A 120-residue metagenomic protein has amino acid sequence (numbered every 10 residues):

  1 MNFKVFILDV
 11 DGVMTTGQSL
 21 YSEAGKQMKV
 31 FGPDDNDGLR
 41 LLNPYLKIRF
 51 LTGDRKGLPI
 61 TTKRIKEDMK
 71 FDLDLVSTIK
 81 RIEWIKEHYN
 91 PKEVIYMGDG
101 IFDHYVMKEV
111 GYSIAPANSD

Functional and structural regions predicted by a protein language model:
M1-K80: Alpha-helical substrate-recognition element adjacent to the catalytic core
N2, M69, N90-E93, E109: Short loop/turn motifs at secondary-structure junctions
R40, K86, K108: A cross-family signal for key residues in well-ordered alpha-helices that form functional helical elements
Y45-R49, Y89-V94, G111-Y112: Short beta-strand/loop segments at the ligand-binding rim of alpha/beta enzyme cores
R55-P59, I82, I101-D103, D120: Alpha-helix N-cap/helix-start and coil->helix boundary motif
T78-Y89: Short phosphate-binding loop-to-helix
E93-D120: Acidic, Mg2+-coordinating phosphoryl-transfer loop and its flanking beta/alpha structural elements, shared across
